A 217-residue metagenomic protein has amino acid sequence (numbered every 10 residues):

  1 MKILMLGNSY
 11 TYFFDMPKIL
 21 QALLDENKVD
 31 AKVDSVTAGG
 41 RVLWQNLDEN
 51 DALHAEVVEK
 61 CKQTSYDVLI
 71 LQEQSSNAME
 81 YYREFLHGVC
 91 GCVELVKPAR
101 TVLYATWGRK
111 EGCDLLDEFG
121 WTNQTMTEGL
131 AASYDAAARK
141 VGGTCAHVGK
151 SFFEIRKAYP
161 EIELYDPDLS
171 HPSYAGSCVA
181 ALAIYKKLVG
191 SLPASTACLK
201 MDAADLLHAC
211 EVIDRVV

Functional and structural regions predicted by a protein language model:
K2-M5, Y10-C90, L95: Conserved SGNH/GDSL esterase-like catalytic core that processes O-acyl groups on lipids and polysaccharides
Y10-F14, Q124-T127, A203: Generic detection of long, well-ordered alpha-helical segments
V58-Y174, L192: Alpha-helical cap/lid subdomain in secreted, periplasmic, or secretory-pathway luminal O-acyl-processing enzymes
L164, H171, A181-V217: Conserved catalytic region of serine esterases and O-acyltransferases that act on ester linkages in lipids
